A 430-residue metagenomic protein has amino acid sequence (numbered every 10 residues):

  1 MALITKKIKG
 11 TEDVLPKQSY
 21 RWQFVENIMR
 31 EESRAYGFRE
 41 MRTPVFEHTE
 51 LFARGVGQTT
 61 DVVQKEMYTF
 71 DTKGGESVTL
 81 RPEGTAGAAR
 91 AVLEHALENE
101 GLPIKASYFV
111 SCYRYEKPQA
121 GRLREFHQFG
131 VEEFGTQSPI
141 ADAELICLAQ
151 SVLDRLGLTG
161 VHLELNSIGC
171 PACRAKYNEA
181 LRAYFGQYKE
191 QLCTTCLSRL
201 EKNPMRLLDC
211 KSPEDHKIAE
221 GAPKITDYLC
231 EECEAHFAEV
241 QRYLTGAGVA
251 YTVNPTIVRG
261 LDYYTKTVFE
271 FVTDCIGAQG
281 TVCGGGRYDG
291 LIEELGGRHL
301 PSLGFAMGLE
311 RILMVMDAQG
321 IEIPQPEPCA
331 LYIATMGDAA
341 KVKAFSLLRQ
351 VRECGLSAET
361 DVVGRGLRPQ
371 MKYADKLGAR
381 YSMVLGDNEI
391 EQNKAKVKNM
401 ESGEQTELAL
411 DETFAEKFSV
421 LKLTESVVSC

Functional and structural regions predicted by a protein language model:
M1-P369, Y373-C430: TRNA-recognition modules of translation machinery and tRNA-sensing kinases, especially anticodon-binding
